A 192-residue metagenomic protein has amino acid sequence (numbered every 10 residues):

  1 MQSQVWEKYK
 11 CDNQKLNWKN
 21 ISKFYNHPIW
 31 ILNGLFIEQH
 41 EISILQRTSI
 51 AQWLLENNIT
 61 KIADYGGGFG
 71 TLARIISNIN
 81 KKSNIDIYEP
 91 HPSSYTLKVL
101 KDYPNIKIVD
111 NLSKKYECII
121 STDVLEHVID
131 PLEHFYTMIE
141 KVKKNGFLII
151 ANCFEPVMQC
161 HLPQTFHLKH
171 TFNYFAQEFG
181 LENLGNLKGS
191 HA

Functional and structural regions predicted by a protein language model:
M1-S113, F135, M158-A192: Conserved N-terminal segment of class I S-adenosyl-L-methionine
Y116: Alpha/beta-hydrolase fold active-site loops
I120: A conserved beta-strand element that flanks and buttresses the S-adenosyl-L-methionine
V124: Hydrophobic adenine-recognition pocket in adenosine-nucleotide-binding enzymes
I129-E133: Short N-terminal helix/helix-N-cap motif within the alpha/beta-hydrolase-1
F135-K144: A short glycine-rich, Lys/Arg-flanked "PGG" loop and its adjoining helix->strand segment in the class I
G146-C153: Conserved beta-strand signature within the Rossmann-like core of class I S-adenosyl-L-methionine
